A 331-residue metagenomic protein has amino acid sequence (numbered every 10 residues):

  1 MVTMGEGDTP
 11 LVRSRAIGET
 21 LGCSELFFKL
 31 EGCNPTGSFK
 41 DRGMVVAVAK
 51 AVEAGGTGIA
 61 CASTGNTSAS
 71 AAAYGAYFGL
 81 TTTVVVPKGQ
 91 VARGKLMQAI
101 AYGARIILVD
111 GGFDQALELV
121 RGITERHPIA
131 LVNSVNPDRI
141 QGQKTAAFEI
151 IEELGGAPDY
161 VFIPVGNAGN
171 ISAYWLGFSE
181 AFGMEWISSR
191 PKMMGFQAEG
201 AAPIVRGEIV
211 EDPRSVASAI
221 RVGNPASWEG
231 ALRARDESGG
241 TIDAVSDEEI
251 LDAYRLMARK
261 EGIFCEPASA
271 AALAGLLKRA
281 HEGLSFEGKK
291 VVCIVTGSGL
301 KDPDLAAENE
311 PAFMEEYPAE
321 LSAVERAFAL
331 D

Functional and structural regions predicted by a protein language model:
M1-D331: PLP-dependent amino-acid enzyme catalytic core
